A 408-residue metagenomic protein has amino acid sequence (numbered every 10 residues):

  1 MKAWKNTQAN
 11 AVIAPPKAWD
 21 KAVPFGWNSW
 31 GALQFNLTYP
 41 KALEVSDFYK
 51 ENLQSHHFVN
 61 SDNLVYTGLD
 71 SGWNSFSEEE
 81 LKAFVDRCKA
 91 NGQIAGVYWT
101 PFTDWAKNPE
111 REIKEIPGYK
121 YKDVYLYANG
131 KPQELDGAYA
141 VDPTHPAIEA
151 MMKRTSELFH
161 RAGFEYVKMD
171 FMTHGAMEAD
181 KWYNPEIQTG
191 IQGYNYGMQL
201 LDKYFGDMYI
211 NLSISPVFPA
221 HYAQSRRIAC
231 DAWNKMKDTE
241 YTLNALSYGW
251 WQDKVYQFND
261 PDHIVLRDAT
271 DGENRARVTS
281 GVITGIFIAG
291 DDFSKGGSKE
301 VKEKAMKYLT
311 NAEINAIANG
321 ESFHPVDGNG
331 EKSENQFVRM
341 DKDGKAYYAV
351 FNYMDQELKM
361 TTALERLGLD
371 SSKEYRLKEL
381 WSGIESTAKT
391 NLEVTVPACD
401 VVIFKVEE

Functional and structural regions predicted by a protein language model:
M1-H57, N91: Carbohydrate-recognition beta-sandwich/jelly-roll modules in extracellular/periplasmic carbohydrate-active proteins
F25-P40, G68-E78, E134-A150, M177-I191: The substrate-binding groove and active-site-proximal loops of carbohydrate-active enzymes, especially glycoside
V59-S71, M152-K181: Active-site groove signature of glycoside hydrolases
D62-L126, L201-D207, L212: Acidic/aromatic-lined carbohydrate-recognition and catalytic surfaces of CAZymes acting on diverse glycans
E112-P146, A150, Q192-K299: Glycan-recognition surfaces
G281-T284, A289, G328-L369: Carbohydrate-binding surface patches
R366-G383: Solvent-exposed beta-hairpin/edge-strand motifs
T387-E408: C-terminal beta-strand-rich structural cap/linker in extracellular carbohydrate-active enzymes
